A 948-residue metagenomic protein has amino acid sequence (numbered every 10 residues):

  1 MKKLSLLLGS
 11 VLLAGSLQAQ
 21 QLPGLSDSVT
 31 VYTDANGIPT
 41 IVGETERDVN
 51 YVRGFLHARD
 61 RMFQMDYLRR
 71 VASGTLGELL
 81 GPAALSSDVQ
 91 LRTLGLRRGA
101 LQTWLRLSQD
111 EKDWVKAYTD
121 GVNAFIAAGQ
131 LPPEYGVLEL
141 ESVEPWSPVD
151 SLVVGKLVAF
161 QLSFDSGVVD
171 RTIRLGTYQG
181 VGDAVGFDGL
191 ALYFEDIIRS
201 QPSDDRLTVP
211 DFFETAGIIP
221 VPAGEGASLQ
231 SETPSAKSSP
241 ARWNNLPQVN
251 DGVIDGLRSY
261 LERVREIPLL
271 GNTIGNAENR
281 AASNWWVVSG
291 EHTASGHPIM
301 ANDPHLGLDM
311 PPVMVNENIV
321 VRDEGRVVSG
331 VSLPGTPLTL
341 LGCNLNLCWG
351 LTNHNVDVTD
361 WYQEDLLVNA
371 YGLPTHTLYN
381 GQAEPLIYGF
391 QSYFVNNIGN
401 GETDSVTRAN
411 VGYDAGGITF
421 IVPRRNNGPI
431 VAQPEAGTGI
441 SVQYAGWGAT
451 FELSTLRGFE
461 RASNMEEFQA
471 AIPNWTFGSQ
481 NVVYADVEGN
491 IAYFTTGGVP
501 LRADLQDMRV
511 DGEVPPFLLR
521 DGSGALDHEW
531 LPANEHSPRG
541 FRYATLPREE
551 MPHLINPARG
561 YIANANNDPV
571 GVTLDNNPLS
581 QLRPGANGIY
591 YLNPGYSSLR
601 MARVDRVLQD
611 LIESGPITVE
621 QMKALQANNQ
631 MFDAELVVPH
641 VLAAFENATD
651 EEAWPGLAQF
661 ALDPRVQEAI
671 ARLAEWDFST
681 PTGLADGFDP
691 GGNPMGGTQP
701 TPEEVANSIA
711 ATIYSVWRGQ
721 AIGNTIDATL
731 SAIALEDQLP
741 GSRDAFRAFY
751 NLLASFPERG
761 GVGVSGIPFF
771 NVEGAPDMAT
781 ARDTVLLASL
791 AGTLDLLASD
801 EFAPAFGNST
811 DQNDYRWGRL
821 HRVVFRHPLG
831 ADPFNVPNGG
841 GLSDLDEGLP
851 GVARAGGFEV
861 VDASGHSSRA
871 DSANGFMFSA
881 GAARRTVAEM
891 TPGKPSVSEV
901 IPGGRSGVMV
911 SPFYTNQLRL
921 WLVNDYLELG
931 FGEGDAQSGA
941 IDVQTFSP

Functional and structural regions predicted by a protein language model:
K2-Q18: Gram-negative bacterial Sec-dependent N-terminal signal peptides
Q21-I299, P304, G330, R425 (+1 more regions): Substrate-recognition/specificity elements adjacent to catalytic centers across diverse enzyme folds
P39, D48-R92, L96-R97, G350-T407 (+2 more regions): Gly/Pro-rich active-site capping loops and adjacent beta-alpha segments that organize cofactor/substrate pockets
S86, G95-R98, W114, T119-D120 (+5 more regions): Proteins synthesized as precursors that undergo proteolytic processing into mature forms
V321-L333, L338, G342-L347, L351-G524: Glycine- and hydrophobic-rich flexible loops that cap the catalytic core of alpha/beta enzyme folds
T359, V431, T438-I440, N474-R606 (+7 more regions): Hydrophobic alpha-helical segments
L574-A653, N771-P948: Terminal end segments
D689-T793: Charged, long alpha-helical assembly modules
